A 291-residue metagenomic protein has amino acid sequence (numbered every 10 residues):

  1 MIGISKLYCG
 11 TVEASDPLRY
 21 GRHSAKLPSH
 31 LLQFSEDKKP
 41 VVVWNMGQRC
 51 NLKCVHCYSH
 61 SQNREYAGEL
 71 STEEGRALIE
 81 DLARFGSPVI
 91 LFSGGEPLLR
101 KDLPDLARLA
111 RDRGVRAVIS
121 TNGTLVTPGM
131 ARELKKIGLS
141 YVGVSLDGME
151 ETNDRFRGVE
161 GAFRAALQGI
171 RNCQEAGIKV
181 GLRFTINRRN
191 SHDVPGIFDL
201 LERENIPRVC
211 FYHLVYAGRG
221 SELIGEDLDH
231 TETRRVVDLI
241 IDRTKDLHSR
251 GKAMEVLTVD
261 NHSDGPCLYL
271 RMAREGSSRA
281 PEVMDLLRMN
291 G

Functional and structural regions predicted by a protein language model:
I4-K136: Conserved alpha-helical substructure of the radical SAM core
V42, V144, F211, T258-V259: Short glycine/serine/threonine-enriched helix-capping/active-site loop that flanks the nucleotide-sugar donor pocket
S61, G177, T244-L247: A general structural signal marking secondary-structure boundaries and capping sites
Y66, N172, L239-R243: Amphipathic alpha-helical segments that form well-ordered structural scaffolds and often line/cohere around active
T72-S93, L99-D229: Radical SAM/AdoMet-radical enzyme domain recognition
R219-G291: A C-terminal junction/extension of Radical SAM enzymes
